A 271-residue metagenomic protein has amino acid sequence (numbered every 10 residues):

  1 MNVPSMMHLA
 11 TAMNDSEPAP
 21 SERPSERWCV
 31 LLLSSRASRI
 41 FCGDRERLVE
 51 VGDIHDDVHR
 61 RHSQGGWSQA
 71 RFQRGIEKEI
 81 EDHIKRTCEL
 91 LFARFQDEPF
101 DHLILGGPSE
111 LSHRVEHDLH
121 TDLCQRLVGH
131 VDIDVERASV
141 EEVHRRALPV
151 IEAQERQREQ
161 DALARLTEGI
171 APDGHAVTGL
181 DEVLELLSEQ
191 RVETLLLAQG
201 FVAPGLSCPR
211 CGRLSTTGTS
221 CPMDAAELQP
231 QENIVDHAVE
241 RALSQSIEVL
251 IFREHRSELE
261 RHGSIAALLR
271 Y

Functional and structural regions predicted by a protein language model:
M1-Y271: Terminal alpha-helical anchor/extension segments at protein ends
